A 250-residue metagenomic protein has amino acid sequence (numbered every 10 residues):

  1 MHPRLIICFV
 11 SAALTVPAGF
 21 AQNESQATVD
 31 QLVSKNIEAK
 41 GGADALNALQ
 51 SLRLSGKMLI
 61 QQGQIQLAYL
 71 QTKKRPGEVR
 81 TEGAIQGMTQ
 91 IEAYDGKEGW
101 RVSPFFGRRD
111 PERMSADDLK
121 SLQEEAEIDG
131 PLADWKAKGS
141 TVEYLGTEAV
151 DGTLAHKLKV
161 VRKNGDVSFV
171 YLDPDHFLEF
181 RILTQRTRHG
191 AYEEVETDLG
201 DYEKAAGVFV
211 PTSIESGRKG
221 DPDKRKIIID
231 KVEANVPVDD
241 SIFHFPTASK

Functional and structural regions predicted by a protein language model:
M1-L5: Positively charged n-region of N-terminal signal peptides that target proteins for export
I7-P17: Bacterial N-terminal signal peptides
A21, M88, D151-T247: Gly/Pro-enriched, hydrophobic low-complexity segments that function as extracytoplasmic propeptides/linkers
N23-S25, D30-G107, G139-G146: N-terminal mature ectodomain segment of secretory-pathway/periplasmic proteins
M58-Q64, R80-I85, D129-G139, K159-K163 (+1 more regions): Short, solvent-exposed secondary-structure boundary motifs
L67-T72, E92-G96, D110-L119, L172 (+2 more regions): Short amphipathic beta-strand/extended segments with alternating polar/hydrophobic composition
W100-D129: Acidic/charged, solvent-exposed loop-and-adjacent secondary-structure segments enriched in E/D, K/R, S/T, and G/P
S121-K157, L178-L183: Short, conserved active-site entrance elements at the starts or edges of catalytic domains
